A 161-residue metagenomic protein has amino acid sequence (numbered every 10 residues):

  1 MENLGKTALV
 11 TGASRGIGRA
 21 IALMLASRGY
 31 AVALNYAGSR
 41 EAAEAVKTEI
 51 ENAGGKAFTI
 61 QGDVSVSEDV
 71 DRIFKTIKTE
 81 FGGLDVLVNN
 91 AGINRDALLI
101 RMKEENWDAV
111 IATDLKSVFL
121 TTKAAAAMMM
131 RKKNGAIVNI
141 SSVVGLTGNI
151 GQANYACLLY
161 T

Functional and structural regions predicted by a protein language model:
T7, S14-G16: Conserved glycine-rich cofactor-binding loop
R28-A45: Conserved glycine-rich Rossmann-like NAD(P)H-binding loop of the short-chain dehydrogenase/reductase
R40, Q61-I73, E104: The beta1-alpha1 cofactor-binding region of Rossmann-like NAD(H)/NADP(H)-dependent oxidoreductases
L98-L99, N106-I111: Substrate-binding pocket helix/loop in short-chain dehydrogenase/reductase
T122-K123: A short, exposed helix-loop element centered on a Lys and neighboring polar residues
S142: Residue(s) in the substrate-gating loop at a strand-loop-helix junction that position the organic substrate next
Y160-T161: Conserved small/polar residues in nucleotide/adenosyl-binding loops
